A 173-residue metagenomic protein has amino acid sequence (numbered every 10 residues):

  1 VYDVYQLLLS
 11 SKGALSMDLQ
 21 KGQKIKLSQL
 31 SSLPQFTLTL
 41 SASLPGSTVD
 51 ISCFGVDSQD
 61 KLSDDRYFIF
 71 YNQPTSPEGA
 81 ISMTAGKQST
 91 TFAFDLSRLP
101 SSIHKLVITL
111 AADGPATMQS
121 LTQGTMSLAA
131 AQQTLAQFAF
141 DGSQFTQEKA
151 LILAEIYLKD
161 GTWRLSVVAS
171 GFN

Functional and structural regions predicted by a protein language model:
V1-S16: Short, Lys/Arg-enriched N-terminal segments with co-localized hydrophobic residues within the first ~10-30 amino acids
G13-N173: Intrinsic-disorder/low-complexity signal
